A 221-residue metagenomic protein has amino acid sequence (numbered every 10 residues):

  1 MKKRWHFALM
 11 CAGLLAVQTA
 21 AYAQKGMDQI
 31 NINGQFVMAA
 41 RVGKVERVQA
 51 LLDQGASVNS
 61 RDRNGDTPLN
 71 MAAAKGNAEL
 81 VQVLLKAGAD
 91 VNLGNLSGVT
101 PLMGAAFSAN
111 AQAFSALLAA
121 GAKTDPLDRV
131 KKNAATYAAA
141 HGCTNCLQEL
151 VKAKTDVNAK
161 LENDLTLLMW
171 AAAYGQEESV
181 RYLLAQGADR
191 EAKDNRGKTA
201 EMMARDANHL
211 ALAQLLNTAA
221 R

Functional and structural regions predicted by a protein language model:
K2-W5, A21-Q54, R63-D66, K86 (+1 more regions): Intrinsically disordered, low-complexity regulatory segments in ankyrin-centric signaling systems
M10-V17: Bacterial N-terminal signal peptides
M38-K44, M71-N77, G104-N110, Y137-C143 (+2 more regions): Ankyrin repeat A-helix N-terminal signature
K44-L52, N77-L85, N110-L118, C143-V151 (+2 more regions): Ankyrin repeat structural motif
R190-R221: Leucine-rich solenoid repeat scaffolds
